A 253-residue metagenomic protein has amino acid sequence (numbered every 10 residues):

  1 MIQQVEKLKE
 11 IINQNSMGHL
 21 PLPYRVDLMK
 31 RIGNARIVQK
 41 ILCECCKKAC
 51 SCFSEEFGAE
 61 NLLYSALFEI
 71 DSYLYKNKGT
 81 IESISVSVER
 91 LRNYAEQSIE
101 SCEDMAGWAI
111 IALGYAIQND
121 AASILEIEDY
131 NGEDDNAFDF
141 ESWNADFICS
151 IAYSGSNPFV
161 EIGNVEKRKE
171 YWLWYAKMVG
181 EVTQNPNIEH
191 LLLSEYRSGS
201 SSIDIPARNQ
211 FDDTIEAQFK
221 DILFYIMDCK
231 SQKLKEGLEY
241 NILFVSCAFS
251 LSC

Functional and structural regions predicted by a protein language model:
I2-K233, G237, N241-S250: Structured binding/interaction patches within domain cores
